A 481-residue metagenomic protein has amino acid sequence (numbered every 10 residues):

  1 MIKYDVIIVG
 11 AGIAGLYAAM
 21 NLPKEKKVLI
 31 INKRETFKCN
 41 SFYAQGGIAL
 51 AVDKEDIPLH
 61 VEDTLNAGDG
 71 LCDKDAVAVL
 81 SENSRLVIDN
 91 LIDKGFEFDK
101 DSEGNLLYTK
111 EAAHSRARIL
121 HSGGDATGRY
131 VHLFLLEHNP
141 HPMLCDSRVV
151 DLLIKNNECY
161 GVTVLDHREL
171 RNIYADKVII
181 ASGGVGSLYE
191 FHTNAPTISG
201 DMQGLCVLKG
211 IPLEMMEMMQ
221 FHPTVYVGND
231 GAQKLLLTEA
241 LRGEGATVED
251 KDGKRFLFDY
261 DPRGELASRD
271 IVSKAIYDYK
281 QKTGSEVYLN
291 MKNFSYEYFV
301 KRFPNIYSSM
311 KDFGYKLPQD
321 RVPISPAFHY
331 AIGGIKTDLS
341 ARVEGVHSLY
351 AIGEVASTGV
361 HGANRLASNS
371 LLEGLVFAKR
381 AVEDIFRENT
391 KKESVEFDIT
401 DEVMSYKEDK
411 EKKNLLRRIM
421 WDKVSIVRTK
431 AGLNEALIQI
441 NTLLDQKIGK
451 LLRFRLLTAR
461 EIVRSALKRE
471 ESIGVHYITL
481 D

Functional and structural regions predicted by a protein language model:
M1-Y4, N21, E35-F37, A44-L50 (+9 more regions): Glycine- and aromatic-enriched mobile tails/lids
V6-I30: N-terminal Rossmann-like FAD-binding beta1-loop-alpha1 element of flavoenzymes
I7-V9, N172-G183, A351: Short hydrophobic core segments
R34-L65, D69: Conserved N-terminal glycine-rich FAD pyrophosphate-binding loop of Rossmann-like flavoproteins
T36, L205, I211-D320, G374 (+2 more regions): An anion/pyrophosphate-binding glycine-rich loop and adjacent beta-alpha core in soluble alpha-beta enzymes
A67-L107: Rossmann-like flavin
C72-R85, I119-L136, H192-G200, V225-N229 (+1 more regions): Short beta-strand to alpha-helix junction loop
K94-E169, A181, V225-G228, V248: Conserved redox-cofactor binding core of oxidoreductases
